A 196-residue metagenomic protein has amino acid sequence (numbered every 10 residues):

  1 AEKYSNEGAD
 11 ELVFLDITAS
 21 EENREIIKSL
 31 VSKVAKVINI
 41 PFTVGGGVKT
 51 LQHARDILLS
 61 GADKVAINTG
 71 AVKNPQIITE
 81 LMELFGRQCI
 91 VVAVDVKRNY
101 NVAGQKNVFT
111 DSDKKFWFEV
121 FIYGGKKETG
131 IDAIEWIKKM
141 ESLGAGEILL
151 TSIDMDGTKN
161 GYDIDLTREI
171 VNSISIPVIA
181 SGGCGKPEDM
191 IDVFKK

Functional and structural regions predicted by a protein language model:
Y4, L12, V44, I57 (+5 more regions): Conserved, mostly hydrophobic/aromatic
A9-D10, N39, A62, A145: A structural motif
A9-L30, T69, L149-N160: Glycine-rich, proline-tolerant flexible connector loops at the mouths of alpha/beta enzymes
L12-F14, F42-G46, V65-I67, I90-V94 (+2 more regions): Hydrophobic faces of well-ordered beta-strands that scaffold small-molecule active sites in alpha/beta enzyme cores
T18, I26-C89: Glycine/small-residue-rich loop that forms an oxyanion/phosphate-binding "nest" at active or ligand-binding sites
E25-S32, P75, G130-I134, N160-E169: Charged helix-capping and loop-helix junction motifs
A35-I38, F42-V65, Y100, V108 (+1 more regions): Catalytic cores of alpha/beta
L58, A62-L150, D154-M155: Conserved anion-binding
